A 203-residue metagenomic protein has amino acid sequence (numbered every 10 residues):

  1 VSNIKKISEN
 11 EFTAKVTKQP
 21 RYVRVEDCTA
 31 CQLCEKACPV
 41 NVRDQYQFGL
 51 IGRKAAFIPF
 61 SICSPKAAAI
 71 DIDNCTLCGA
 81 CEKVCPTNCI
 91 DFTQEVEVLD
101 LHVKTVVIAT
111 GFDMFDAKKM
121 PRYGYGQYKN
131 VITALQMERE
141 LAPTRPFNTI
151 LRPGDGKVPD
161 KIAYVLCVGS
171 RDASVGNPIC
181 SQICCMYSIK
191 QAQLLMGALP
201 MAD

Functional and structural regions predicted by a protein language model:
V1-K18, D203: N-terminal Rossmann-like dinucleotide/flavin-binding domain of flavoprotein oxidoreductases that bind FAD/FMN
Q19-D100, G111-D203: Rossmann-like dinucleotide/flavin-binding elements
V103-K104: Local beta-strand N-terminus motif with an aromatic residue
